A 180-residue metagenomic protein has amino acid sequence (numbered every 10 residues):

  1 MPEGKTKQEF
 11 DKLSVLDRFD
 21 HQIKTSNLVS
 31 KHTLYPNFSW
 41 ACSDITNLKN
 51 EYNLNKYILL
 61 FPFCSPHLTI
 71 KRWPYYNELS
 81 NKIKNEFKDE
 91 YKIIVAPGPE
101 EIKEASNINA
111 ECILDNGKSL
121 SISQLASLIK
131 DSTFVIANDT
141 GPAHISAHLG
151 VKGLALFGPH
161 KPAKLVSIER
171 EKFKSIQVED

Functional and structural regions predicted by a protein language model:
M1-N37, Y57-P62, H160-K164, E169 (+1 more regions): Conserved nucleotide-diphosphate donor binding/catalytic pocket of glycan-assembly enzymes
P2-K5, G117-S121, G158-P162, V178-D180: Short, acidic/turn-prone active-site loops that include or flank metal/cofactor- and phosphate-binding residues
V15, R72-Y75, S121: An acidic site on a long C-lobe helix of protein kinase domains
N37-S39, S43-E104: Active-site donor-nucleotide binding/catalytic segment of nucleotide-sugar enzymes
K56, E90-Y91, V151, E171-F173: A structural micro-motif
N77-P159: Donor-binding and catalytic core of enzymes assembling or modifying cell-surface/extracellular glycoconjugates
D131, N138, E169-K174, V178-D180: Nucleotide-activated sugar donor-binding and catalytic core shared by glycosyltransferases and related lipid-linked
